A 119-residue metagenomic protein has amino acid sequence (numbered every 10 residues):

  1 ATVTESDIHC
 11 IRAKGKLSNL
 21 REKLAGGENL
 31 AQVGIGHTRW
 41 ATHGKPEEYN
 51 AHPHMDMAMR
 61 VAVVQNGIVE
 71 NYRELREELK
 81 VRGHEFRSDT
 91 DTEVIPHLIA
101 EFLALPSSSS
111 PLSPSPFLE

Functional and structural regions predicted by a protein language model:
A1-E119: Conserved short alpha-helical segments that host acidic/polar catalytic motifs at enzyme active sites
